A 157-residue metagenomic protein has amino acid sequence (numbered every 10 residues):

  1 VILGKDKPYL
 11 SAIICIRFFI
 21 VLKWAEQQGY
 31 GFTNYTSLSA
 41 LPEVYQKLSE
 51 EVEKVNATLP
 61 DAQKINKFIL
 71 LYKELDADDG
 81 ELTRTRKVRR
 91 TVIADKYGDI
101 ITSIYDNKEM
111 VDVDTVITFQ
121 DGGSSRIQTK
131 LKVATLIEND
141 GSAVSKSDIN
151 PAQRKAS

Functional and structural regions predicted by a protein language model:
V1-S157: AMP-binding adenylation
